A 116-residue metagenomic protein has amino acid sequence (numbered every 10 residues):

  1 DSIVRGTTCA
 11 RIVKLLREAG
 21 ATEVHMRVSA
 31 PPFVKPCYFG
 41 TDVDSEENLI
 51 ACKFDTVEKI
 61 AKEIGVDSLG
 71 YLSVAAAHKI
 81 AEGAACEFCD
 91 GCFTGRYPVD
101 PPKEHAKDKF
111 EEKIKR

Functional and structural regions predicted by a protein language model:
S2-R116: PRPP-associated nucleotide enzymes
